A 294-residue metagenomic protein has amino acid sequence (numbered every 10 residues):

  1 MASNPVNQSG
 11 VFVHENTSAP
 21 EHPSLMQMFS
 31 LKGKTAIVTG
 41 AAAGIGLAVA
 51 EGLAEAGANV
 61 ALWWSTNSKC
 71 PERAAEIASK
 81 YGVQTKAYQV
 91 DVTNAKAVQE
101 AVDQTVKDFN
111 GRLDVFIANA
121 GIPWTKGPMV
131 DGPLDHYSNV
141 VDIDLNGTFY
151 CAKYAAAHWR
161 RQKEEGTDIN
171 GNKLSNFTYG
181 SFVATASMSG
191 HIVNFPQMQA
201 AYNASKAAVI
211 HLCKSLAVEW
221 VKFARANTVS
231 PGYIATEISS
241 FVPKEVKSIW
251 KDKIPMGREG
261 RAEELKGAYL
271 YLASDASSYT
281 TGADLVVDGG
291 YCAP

Functional and structural regions predicted by a protein language model:
N4-Q27, K126, Y269-L270, T281-P294: Short C-terminal tail/terminal secondary-structure segment of NAD(P)H-dependent dehydrogenase/reductase domains
T35, A42-G44: Conserved glycine-rich cofactor-binding loop
A56-E72: Conserved glycine-rich Rossmann-like NAD(P)H-binding loop of the short-chain dehydrogenase/reductase
S68, Q89-A101, L134: The beta1-alpha1 cofactor-binding region of Rossmann-like NAD(H)/NADP(H)-dependent oxidoreductases
I122, R160, E164-A208, C213-K222 (+1 more regions): Catalytic loop of short-chain dehydrogenase/reductase
G127-M129, P133-V141, M198, S239 (+1 more regions): Substrate-binding pocket helix/loop in short-chain dehydrogenase/reductase
V221-R225, T280-G282: Short, small/polar-rich loop/turn modules that mediate ligand/substrate recognition or access, typified
